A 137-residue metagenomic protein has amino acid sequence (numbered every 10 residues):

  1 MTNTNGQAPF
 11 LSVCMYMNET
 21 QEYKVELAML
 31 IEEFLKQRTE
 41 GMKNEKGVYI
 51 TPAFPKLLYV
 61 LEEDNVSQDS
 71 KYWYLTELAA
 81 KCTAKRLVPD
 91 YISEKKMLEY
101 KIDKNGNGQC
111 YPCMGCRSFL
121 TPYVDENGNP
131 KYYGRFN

Functional and structural regions predicted by a protein language model:
M1-N137: Conserved catalytic cores of very large enzyme subunits
